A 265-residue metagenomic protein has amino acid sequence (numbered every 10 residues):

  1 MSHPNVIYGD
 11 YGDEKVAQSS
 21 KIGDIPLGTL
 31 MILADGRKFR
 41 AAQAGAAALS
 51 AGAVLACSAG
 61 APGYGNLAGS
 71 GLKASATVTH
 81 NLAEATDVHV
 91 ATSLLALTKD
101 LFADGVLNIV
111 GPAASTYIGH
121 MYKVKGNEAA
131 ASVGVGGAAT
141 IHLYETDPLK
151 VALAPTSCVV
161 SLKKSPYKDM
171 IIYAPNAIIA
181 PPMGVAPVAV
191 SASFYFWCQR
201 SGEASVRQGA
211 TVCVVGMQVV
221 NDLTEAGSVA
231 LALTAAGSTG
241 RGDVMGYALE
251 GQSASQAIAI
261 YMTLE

Functional and structural regions predicted by a protein language model:
M1-H89, L94-K99, Y117-E265: Extracellular receptor-binding modules and their adjoining Ser/Thr/Gly/Asp/Asn-rich linkers
D104-G111, V160: Short conserved beta-strand and strand-loop elements enriched in small hydrophobics with frequent Asp/Gly
P112-T116: Change "in extracellular beta-sheet-rich domains … of secreted and cell-surface proteins" to "in beta-sheet-rich domains
